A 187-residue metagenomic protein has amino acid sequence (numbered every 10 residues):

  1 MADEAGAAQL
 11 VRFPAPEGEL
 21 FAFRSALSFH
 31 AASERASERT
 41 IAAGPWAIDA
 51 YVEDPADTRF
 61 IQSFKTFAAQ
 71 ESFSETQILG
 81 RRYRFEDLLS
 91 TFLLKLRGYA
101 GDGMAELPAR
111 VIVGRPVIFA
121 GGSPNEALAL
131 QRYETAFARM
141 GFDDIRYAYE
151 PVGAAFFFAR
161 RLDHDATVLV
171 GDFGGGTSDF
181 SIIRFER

Functional and structural regions predicted by a protein language model:
M1, A105-R115, I145, S178-F180: Conserved long hydrophobic alpha-helices within structured protein cores
M1-A8, F158-R187: Gly/Thr-rich phosphate-binding beta-strand-loop-beta motif of the actin/hexokinase/Hsp70
D3, D49, D54-D57, D87 (+5 more regions): Acidic-enriched, low-complexity/disordered segments with a strong bias for Aspartate over Glutamate
G6-A138: Phosphate-binding loop and its immediate beta->loop->alpha context in nucleotide/phosphate-handling enzymes
S25-R35, T66, D144-P151, S181-F185: Low-complexity, flexible helical/coil segments
A100-A105, V117, A129-L169, F173: Hydrophobic, small-residue-rich alpha-helical packing segments that form membrane-like cores
A120, A154, R187: Flexible, glycine-rich phosphate/dinucleotide-binding loops and adjacent beta-alpha linkers at cofactor/substrate
